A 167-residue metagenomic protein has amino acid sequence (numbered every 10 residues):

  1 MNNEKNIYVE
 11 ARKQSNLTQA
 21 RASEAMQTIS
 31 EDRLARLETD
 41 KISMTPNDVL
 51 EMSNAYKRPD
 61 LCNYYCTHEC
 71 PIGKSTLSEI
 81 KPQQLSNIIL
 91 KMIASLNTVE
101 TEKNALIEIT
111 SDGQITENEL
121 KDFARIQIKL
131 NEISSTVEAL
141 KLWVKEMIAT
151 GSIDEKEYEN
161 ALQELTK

Functional and structural regions predicted by a protein language model:
M1-Q14: A short, Lys/Arg-rich alpha-helix, primarily the initiator
Q14-A35: Short alpha-helical DNA-recognition segment
N47-Y65: DNA major-groove recognition helix of helix-turn-helix/homeodomain DNA-binding modules
L50, L90-E100, A124-E138: Generic structural signal for well-ordered, non-transmembrane alpha-helical segments in soluble/cytosolic regions
Y65-A94, M147, G151-K167: Short, charged recognition helix plus adjacent turn of helix-turn-helix-like nucleic-acid-binding domains
K81-Q84, T101-D122: Acidic, glycine-anchored loop motifs typical of Ca2+
